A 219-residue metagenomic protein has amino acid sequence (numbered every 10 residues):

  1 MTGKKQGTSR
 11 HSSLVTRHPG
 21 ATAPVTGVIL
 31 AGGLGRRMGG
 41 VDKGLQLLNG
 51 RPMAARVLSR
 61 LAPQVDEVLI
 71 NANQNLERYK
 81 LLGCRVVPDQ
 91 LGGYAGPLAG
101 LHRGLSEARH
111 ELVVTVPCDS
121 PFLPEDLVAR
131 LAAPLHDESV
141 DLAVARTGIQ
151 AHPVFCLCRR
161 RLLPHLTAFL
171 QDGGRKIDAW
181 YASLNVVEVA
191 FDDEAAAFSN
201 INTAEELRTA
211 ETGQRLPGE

Functional and structural regions predicted by a protein language model:
T2, T8, T16, A21-A23 (+1 more regions): Ala/Thr-enriched low-complexity intrinsically disordered regions
T2-G3, H11-S12, Q90, R146: Residue-level detector of alpha-helical transmembrane segments in integral membrane proteins
K4-K5, E219: Intrinsically disordered, low-complexity polyampholyte segments enriched for Lys and acidic residues
S12-S13, R215: Short polybasic linear motifs
G20-G174, A182-A197, A204-E205, E211-P217: Nucleotide and nucleotide-moiety/phosphate-recognizing core
